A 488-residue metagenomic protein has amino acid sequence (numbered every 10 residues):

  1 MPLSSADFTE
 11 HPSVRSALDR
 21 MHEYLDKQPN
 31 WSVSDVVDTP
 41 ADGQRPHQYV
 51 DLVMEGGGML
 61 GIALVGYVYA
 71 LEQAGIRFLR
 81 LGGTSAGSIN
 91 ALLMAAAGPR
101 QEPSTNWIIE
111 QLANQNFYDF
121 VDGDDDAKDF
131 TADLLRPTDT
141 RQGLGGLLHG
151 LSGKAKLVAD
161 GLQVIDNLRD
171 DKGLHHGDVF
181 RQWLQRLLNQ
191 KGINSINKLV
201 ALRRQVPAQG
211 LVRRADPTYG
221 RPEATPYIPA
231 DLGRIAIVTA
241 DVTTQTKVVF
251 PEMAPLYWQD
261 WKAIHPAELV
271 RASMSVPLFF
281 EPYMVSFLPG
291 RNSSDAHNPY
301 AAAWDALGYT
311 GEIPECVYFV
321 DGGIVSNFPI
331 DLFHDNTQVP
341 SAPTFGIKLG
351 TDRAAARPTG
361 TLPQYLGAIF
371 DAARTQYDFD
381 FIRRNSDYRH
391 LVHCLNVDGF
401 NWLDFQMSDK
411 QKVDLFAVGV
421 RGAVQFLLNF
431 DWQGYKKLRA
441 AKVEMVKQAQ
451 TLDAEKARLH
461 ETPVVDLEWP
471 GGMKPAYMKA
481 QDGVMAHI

Functional and structural regions predicted by a protein language model:
M1-H47, Q111-G123, D129-G146, G150-K154 (+1 more regions): N-terminal low-complexity/intrinsically disordered extensions
P2-F8, I313, I324-S326, N336-T337 (+1 more regions): C-terminal helical/tail subdomains of lipid-metabolizing enzymes
Q44-V50, G233, I313: A short, charged/proline- and glycine-enriched loop that marks the coil->beta-strand transition at the N-terminal
Y49-D51, G58-L188, Q259, A263-I264 (+4 more regions): Patatin-like phospholipase
G56-M59, T243: Short polar catalytic/cofactor-binding loops
G82, A236-V238, V248, Y318 (+2 more regions): Hydrophobic/aromatic beta-strand patches that form the interior of the parallel beta-sheet core in alpha/beta enzyme
I165-D171, R181-L187, I193-I196, L202-D335: Active-site gating loop/helix substructures
N167-L174, V320, L403-K412: Active-site rim elements
